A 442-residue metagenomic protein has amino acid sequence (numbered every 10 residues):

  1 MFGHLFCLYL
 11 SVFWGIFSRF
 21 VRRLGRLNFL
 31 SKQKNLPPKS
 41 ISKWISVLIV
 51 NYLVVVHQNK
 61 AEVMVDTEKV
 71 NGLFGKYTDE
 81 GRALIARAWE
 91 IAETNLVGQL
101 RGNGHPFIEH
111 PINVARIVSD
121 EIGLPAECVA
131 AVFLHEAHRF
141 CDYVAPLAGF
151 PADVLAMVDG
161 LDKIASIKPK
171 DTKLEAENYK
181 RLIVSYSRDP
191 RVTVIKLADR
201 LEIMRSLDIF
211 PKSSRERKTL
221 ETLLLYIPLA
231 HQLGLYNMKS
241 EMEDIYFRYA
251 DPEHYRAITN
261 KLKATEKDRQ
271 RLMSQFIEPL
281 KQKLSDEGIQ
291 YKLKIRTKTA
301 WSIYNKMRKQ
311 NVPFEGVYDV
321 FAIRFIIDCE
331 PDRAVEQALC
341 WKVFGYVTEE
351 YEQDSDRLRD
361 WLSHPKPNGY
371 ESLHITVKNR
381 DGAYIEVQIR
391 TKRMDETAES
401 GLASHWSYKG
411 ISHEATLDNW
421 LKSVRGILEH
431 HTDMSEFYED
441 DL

Functional and structural regions predicted by a protein language model:
R19-R26: Basic polycationic patches enriched in arginine
A61-N71, L84, T94-R101, I108-I112 (+5 more regions): Nucleic-acid processing machinery
L73-A88, A145-D153: Short, mixed-charge amphipathic alpha-helical segments
E109-N113, L124-L134, F140, D153-M157 (+2 more regions): Alpha-helical scaffolds flanking conserved acidic
F133-F140, A145-G160, P228, L235: Hydrophobic or amphipathic alpha-helical targeting/insertion segments
